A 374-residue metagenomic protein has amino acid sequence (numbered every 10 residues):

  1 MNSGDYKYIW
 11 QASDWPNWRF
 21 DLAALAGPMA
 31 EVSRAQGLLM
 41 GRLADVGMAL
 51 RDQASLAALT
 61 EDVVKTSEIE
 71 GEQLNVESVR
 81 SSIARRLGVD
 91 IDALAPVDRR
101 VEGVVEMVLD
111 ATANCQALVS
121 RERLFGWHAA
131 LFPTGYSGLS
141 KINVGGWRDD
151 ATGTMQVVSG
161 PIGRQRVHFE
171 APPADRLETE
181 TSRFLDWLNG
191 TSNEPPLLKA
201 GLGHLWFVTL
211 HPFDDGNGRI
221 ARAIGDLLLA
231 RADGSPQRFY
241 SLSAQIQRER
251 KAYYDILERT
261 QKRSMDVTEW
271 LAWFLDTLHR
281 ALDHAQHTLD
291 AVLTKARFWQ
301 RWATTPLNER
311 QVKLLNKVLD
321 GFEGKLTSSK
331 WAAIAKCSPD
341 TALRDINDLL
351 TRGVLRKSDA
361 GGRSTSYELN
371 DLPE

Functional and structural regions predicted by a protein language model:
M1-E374: FIC/Doc superfamily catalytic core
